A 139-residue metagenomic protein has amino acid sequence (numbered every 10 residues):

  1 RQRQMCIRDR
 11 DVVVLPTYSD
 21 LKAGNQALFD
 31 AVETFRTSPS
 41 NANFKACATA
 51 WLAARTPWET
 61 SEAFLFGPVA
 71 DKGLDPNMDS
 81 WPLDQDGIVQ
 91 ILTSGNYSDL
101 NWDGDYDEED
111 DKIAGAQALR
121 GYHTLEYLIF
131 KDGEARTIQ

Functional and structural regions predicted by a protein language model:
Q2-I7: Short, small-residue-biased leader/transition segments that mark boundaries at the very start of proteins
D9, P39, I113: Conserved aromatic-histidine-acidic binding/catalytic patches
V12, P16-S19, A23, D30-T49 (+1 more regions): Surface-exposed, polar/charged faces of alpha-helical domains in mature secreted/periplasmic/lumenal proteins
L21, L28, L125-Y127: Generic structural hydrophobic/aromatic packing signal, biased to beta-strands
L28-P39, S61, L65, D132: Secondary-structure edge/capping motif, primarily at the C-terminal ends of alpha-helices and the immediately following
L52-Q139: Acidic/His-rich structured neighborhood in mature extracellular/periplasmic domains
